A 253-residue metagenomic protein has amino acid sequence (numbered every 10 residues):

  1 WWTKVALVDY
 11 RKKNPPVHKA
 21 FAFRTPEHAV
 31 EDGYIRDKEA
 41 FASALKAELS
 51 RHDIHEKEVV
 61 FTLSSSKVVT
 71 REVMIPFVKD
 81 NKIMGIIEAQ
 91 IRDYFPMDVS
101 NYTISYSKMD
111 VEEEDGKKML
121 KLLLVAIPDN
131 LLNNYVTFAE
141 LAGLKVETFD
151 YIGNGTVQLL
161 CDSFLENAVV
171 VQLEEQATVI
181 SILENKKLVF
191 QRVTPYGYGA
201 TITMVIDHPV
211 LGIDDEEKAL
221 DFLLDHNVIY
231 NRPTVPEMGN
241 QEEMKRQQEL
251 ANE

Functional and structural regions predicted by a protein language model:
W1-Q90, Y94, K118, N133 (+1 more regions): Non-catalytic, solvent-exposed interaction/assembly segments
W1-T3, S64-S66, V170-K187, T194-G199: A short acidic Gly-Thr/Ser loop motif
R11, E48-R51, Y94-D98, F138-A142 (+2 more regions): Conserved, well-folded catalytic cores of nucleic-acid-processing and energy-transducing macromolecular machines
P16-K19, V146, L188-F190: Residue-level detector of beta-propeller blades
D32, Q158-L160, I202-I206: Short, charged, surface-exposed secondary-structure boundary motifs
E58, T62-D162: Active-site neighborhood for divalent-cation/phosphate handling
E147-K187: Loop-centered beta-sheet repeat module
E184, L188-E253: Phosphate-binding glycine-rich/basic clefts of nucleotide- and phosphate-handling proteins, predominantly
